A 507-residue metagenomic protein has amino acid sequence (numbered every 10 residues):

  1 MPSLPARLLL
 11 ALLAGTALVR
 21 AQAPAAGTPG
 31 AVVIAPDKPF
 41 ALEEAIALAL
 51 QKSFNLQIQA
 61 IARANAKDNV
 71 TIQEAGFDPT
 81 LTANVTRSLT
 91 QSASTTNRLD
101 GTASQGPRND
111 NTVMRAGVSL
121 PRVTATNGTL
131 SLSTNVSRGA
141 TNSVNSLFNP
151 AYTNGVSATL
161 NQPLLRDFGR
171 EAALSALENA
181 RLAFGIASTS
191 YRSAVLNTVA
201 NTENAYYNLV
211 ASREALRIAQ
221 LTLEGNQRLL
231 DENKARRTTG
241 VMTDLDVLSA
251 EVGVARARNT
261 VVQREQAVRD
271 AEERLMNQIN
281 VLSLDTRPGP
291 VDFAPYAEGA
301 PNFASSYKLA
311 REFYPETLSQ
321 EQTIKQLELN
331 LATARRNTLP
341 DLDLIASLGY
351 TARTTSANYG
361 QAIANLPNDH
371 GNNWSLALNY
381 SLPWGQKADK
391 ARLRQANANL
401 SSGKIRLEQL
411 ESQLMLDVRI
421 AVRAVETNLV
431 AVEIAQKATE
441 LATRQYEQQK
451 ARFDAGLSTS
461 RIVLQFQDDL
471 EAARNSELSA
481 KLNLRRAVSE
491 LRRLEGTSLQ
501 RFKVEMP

Functional and structural regions predicted by a protein language model:
L4-R7, V19-A21, I34, Q91 (+5 more regions): Acidic, low-complexity, intrinsically disordered peripheral segments
L8-L13: Sec-dependent N-terminal signal peptides
A23-V113, L160-S175, N179-R181, G289-K325 (+8 more regions): Bacterial Sec-pathway N-terminal export signals of envelope proteins
G27-P36, N84-A158, G289-A300, L331-R336 (+2 more regions): Small/polar, glycine/serine/threonine/aspartate-rich low-complexity segments that form flexible
Q57-I61, E74-A75, V123-N135, T141-T153 (+10 more regions): Sec/SRP-type N-terminal targeting helices
Q73, S188-S306, A424, N428 (+4 more regions): Periplasmic alpha-helical coiled-coil/stalk elements that build and connect Gram-negative outer-membrane
A438-V488: C-terminal structured "cap/appendage" subdomains that terminate the fold
